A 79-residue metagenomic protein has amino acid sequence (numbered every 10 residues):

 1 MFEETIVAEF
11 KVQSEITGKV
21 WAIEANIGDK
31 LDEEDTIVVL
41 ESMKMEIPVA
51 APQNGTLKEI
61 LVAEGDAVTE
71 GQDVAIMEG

Functional and structural regions predicted by a protein language model:
M1-F2, N26: ABC-family P-loop ATPase nucleotide-binding domain
F2-K19, T36-P52, G79: Short beta-strand-turn/beta-hairpin segments enriched in glycine/proline and small hydrophobics that form edge-strand
E9, I23-N26, I76: Intrinsic disorder/low-complexity segments
S14, E24, A51, L61 (+1 more regions): Short glycine- and Lys/Arg-enriched binding-loop motifs that mark or flank ligand-binding interfaces
W21-N26, K30, E59-V62: Short histidine-centered loop motifs in beta-beta connectors
G28-I37, G65-V74: A structural signal for short beta-strand/turn segments enriched in small hydrophobics and glycine
K58-E59, A75-E78: Short alpha-helical linear motifs
